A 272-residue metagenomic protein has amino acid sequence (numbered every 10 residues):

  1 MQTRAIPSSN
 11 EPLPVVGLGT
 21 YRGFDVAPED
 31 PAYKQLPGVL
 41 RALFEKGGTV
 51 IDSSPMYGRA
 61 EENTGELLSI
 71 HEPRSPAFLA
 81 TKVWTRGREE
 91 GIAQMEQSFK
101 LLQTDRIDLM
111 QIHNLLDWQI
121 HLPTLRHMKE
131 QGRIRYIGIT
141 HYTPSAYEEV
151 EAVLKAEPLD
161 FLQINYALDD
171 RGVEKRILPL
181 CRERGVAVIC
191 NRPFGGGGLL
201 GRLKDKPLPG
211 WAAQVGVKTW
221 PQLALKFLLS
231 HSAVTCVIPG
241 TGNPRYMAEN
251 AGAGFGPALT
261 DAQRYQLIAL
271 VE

Functional and structural regions predicted by a protein language model:
M1-A77: N-terminal binding-site loop/beta-alpha segment at the start of enzyme catalytic domains that lines or forms
I6, L18, I51, T64 (+9 more regions): Conserved, mostly hydrophobic/aromatic
V16-G19, D52-S54, A80-K82, M110-H113 (+4 more regions): A cross-family glycoside hydrolase active-site/sugar-binding cleft signature
T20-P31, V83, M110, G210-Q214: Glycine-rich phosphate-binding "P-loop"
R22, P55-Y57, V83-T85, L116 (+4 more regions): Active-site-proximal loop/turn and secondary-structure-junction residues that shape catalytic pockets, frequently
A27-K34, R41, R86-R176, E183-I189 (+1 more regions): Glycine/proline-rich, positively charged, aromatic-decorated active-site loop/lid region on the catalytic face
F44, R176-E272: Structured C-terminal cap/extension of enzyme domains
H71-F78, G132-Y136, C181-A187, P257: Short acidic, glycine/proline-enriched helix-loop-strand junctions
